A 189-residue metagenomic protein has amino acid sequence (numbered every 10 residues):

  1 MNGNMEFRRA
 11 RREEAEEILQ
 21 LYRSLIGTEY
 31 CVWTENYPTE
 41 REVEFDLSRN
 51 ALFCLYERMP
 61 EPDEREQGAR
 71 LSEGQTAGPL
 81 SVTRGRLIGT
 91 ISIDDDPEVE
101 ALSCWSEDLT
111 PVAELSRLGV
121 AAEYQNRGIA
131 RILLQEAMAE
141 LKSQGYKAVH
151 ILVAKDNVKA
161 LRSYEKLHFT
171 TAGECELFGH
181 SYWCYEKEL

Functional and structural regions predicted by a protein language model:
M5-I18: A short beta-loop-alpha structural element at the N-terminal edge of CoA-dependent acyl/N-acetyltransferase catalytic
R23-R117, A121, L134-E136: Acetyl-CoA-dependent GNAT
N50, H180-C184: Short hydrophobic/aromatic beta-strand or adjacent loop that forms the aromatic wall/cage of a ligand/substrate-binding
L118-Q125, A154: A short, internal acetyl-CoA/4′-phosphopantetheine-binding micro-motif in the GNAT/acyltransferase core
N126-A139, R162-K166: Conserved acetyl-CoA-binding loop-helix of GNAT-fold acetyltransferases
L141-L152: Conserved GNAT acetyl-CoA-binding A-motif
I151-A160, L177-S181: Conserved beta-strand-loop-alpha-helix junction that forms the acyl-donor binding cleft
E165-E174: Conserved acetyl-CoA-binding loop of GNAT-fold acetyltransferases
